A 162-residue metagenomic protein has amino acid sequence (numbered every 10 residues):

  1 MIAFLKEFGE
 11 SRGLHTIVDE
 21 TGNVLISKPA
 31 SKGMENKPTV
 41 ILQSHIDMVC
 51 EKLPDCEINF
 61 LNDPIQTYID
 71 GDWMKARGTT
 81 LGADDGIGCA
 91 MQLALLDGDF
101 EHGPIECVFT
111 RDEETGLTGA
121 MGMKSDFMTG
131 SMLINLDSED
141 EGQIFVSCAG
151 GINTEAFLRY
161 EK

Functional and structural regions predicted by a protein language model:
M1-P38: A non-catalytic alpha/beta surface segment that caps or lines the substrate-entry region of metallo-dependent hydrolase
T16, K32, D97, K124 (+1 more regions): Generic marker of residues within folded, mature protein domains
G22-V24, N62, N153: Short glycine-rich loop/turn motifs
I26, H102-K162: Histidine/acidic-residue-rich, glycine-tolerant segments that coordinate divalent metal ions
K28, S44, I69, G78 (+2 more regions): Pocket-edge structural micro-motifs
P29-K32, D97, R159-K162: Short loop segments at secondary-structure junctions
M34-F109, E113-T115, M121-S131: Active-site metal-coordination/substrate-binding segment of hydrolases, especially metallo-dependent peptidases
